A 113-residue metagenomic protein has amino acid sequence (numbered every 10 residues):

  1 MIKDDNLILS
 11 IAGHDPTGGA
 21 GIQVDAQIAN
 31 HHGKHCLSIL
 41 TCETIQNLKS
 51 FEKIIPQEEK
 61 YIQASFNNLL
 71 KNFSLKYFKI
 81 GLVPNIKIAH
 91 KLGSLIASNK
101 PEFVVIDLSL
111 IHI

Functional and structural regions predicted by a protein language model:
M1-Y77: Small-residue (G/A/S/T)-rich helix-start motifs and N-terminal tracts that mark the onset
D4, A97-S98: A generic structural signal for short, non-catalytic loop/turn and secondary-structure boundary residues
I11-A12, I39-T41, G81-V83, V105-S109: Short beta-strand segments
L70, I96-A97: N-terminal cationic-hydrophobic initiation segments that often serve targeting/anchoring roles
K76-A89: N-terminal glycine-rich "phosphate-gripper" loop used for MgATP/nucleotide binding and carboxylate activation
H90-L95: A short acidic, amphipathic alpha-helical/loop segment
N99-V104: A short helix->loop->beta-strand "cap" motif at the edges of active sites that frequently abuts
I111-I113: Conserved small/polar residues in nucleotide/adenosyl-binding loops
